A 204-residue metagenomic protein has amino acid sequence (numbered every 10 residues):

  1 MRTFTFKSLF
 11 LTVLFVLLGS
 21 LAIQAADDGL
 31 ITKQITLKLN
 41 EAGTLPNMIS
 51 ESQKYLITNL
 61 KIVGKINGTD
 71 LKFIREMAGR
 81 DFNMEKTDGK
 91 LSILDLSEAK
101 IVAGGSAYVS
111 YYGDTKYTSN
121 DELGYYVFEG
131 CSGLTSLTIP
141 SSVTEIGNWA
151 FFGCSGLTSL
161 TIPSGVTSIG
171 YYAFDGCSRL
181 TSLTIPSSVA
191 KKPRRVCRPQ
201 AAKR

Functional and structural regions predicted by a protein language model:
M1-S8: Positively charged n-region of N-terminal signal peptides that target proteins for export
R2, G19, R195-R198: Short, low-complexity, intrinsically disordered N-terminal modules that encode targeting/processing signals
L9-S20: Bacterial N-terminal signal peptides
I23-D27: Boundary at the C-terminal end of the N-terminal hydrophobic targeting segment
T32-N40, T58-I66, M84-E122, S132-E145 (+3 more regions): Structural signature of tandem-repeat unit edges
A42, P46, L71, N120-D121 (+2 more regions): Short, well-ordered alpha-helical scaffold segments within catalytic/effector domains
G43-Q53, T69-G79, N83-E85: Short, T/G/N/S-enriched strand-turn elements that build extracellular solenoid repeat scaffolds
